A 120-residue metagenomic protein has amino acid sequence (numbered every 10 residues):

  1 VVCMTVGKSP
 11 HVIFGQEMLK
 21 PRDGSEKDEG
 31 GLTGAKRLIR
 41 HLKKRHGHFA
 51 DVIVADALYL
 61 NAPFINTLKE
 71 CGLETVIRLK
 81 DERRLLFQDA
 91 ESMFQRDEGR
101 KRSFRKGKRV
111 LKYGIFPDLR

Functional and structural regions predicted by a protein language model:
V1-E17: Acidic, metal-ligating active-site segments
M18-R120: An internal, acidic/charged active-site-proximal segment that coordinates divalent cations and/or engages
